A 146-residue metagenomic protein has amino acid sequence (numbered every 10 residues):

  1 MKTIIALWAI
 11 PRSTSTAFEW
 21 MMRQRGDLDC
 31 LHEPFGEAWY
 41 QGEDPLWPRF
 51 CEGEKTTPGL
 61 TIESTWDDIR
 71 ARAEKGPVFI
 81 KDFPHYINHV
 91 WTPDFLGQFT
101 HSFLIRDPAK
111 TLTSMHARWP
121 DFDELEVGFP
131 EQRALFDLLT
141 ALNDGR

Functional and structural regions predicted by a protein language model:
M1-A73: PAPS-dependent sulfotransferase catalytic core
I4-A6, G76-F79, R146: Residue-level preference for the first positions of well-ordered beta-strands
R25, K75-G76, Q98-F99: Short, well-ordered alpha-helix to beta-strand connector turns
C30, V78-I80, F103: Short hydrophobic-aromatic micro-motifs
P34, R49, V78, D82 (+1 more regions): Intrinsic disorder/low-structure terminal segments
E52-G59, I80-D82, E124-E126: Short, flexible loop segments at the rims of nucleotide/cofactor-binding pockets, characterized by
W66-W91: Glycine-rich phosphate-binding loop used to anchor ATP phosphates in small-molecule kinases, encompassing both
F83-R146: PAPS-dependent sulfotransferase catalytic domain
